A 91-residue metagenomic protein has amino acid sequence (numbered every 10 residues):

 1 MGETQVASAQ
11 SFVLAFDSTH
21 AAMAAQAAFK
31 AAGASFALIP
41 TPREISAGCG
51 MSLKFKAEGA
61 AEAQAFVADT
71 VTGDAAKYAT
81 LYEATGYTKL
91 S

Functional and structural regions predicted by a protein language model:
T4-F12: Short aromatic-glycine-(Arg/Gly/Cys) micro-motifs in beta-strand/loop hairpins
A7, A31, S46, V71-G73: A generic structural signal for short, non-catalytic loop/turn and secondary-structure boundary residues
V13, D17-A65: Amphipathic, hydrophobic secondary-structure cores in small proteins
A57-S91: C-terminal structural segments of small proteins and small subunits
